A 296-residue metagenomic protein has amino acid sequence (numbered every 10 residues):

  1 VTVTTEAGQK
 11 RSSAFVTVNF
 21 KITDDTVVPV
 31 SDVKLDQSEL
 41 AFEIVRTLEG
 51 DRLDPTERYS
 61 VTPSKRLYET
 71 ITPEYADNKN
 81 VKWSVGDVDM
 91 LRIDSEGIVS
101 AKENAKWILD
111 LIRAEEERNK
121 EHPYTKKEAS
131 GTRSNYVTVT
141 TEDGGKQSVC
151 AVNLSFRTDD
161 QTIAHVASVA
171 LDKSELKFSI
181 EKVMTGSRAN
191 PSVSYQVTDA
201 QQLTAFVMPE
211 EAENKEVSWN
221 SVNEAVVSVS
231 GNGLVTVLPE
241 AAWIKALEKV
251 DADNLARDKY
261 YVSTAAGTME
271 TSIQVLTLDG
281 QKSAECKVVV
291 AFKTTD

Functional and structural regions predicted by a protein language model:
V1-D296: Extracytoplasmic soluble-region selector
